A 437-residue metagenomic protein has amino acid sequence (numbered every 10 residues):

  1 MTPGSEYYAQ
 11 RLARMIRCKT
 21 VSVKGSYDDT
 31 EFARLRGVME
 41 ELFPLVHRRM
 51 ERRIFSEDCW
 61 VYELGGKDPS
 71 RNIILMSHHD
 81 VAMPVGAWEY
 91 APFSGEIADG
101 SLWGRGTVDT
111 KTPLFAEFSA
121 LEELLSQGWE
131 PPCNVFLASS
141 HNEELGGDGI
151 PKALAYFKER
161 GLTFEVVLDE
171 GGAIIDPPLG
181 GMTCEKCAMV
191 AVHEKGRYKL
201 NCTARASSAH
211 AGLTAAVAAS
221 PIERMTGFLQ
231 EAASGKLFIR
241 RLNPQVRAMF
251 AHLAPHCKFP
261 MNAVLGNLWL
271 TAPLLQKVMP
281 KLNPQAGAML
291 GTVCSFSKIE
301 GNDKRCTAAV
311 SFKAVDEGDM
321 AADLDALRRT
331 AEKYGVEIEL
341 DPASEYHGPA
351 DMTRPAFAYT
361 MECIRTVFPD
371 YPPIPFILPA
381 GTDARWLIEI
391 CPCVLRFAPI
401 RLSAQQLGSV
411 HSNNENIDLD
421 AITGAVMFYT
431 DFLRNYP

Functional and structural regions predicted by a protein language model:
M1-R105, Q127-P131: Acidic/His- and Gly-rich active-site-bordering loop/insert found across diverse amide/peptide-bond hydrolases
E6, V85-W88, G128-E130, V190-R197 (+3 more regions): Short glycine/proline-enriched loop/turn "hinge" motifs that connect secondary-structure elements and lie
E51-I54, E63-S70, I175-P177, F238-R305 (+2 more regions): An extended, acidic, His-containing surface patch that forms the Zn2+-binding/catalytic region of metallohydrolases
S70, Y90, P132, T163 (+4 more regions): Short, solvent-exposed loop/turn segments at the edges of secondary structure
H79-D80, A232-L237, R328-V336: A common structural junction motif
L102, V108-M189: Acidic/histidine-rich catalytic neighborhood of metal-dependent amide-processing enzymes
P151-K152, G212-L237: A short core secondary-structure module
G171-G172, C184-L200, F397-L407, H411: Flexible glycine/proline-rich, aromatic-decorated loop/lid segments
